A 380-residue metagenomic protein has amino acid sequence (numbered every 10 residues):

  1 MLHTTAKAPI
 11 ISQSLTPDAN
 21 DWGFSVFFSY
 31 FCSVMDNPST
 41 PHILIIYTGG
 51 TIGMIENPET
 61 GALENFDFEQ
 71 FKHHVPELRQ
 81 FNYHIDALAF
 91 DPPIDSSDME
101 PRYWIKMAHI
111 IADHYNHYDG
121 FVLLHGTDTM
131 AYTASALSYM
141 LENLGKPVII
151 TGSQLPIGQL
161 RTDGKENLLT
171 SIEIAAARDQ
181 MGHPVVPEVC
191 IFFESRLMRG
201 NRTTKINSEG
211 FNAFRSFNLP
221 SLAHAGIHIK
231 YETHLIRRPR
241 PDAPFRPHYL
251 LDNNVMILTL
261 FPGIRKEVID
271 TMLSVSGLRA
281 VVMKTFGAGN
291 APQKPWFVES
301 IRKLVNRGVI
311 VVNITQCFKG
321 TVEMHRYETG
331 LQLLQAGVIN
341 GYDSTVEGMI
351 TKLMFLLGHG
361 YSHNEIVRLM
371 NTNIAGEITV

Functional and structural regions predicted by a protein language model:
A8-V26: Positively charged N-terminal leader segments that act as targeting/secretion signals
M35-D113: ATP/NTP phosphate-donor binding region
T40, I46-G50, F71-R79, R199-A288 (+2 more regions): Accessory alpha-helical/coil subdomains and C-terminal extensions that flank or cap enzyme catalytic cores
M54-I55, T129-A134, G164-N167, N290-P292: Short glycine/serine/threonine-rich phosphate/pyrophosphate-binding segments that cradle anionic phosphate groups
L123-K146, Q293-S300, T329: Short Gly/Thr/Asp-enriched flexible loops that form oxyanion-binding sites at enzyme active sites
I150-G226: Internal gly/pro-rich beta-alpha loop/helix module that stabilizes soluble enzyme cofactors or their anionic handles
A288-V380: C-terminal non-catalytic interaction/assembly regions of soluble proteins
